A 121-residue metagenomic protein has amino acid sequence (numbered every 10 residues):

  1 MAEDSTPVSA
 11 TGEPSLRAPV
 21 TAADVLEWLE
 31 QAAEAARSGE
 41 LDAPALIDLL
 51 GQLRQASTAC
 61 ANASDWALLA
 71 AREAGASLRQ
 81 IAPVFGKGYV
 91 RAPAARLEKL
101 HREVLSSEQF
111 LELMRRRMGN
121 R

Functional and structural regions predicted by a protein language model:
M1-P44: General nucleic-acid-binding
A33-A36, E40, S57, V104 (+1 more regions): Short, flexible helical or helix-coil boundary motifs
A43-S64: Short, Lys/Arg-enriched anionic-surface-contact patches
A71-E73: Short amphipathic helical patch at the helix-1/turn junction of helix-turn-helix
R79: Residues within the helices of the helix-turn-helix
P83-V84, G88-R121: Short, Lys/Arg-rich amphipathic alpha-helical interaction segments that bind nucleic acids or acidic protein surfaces
